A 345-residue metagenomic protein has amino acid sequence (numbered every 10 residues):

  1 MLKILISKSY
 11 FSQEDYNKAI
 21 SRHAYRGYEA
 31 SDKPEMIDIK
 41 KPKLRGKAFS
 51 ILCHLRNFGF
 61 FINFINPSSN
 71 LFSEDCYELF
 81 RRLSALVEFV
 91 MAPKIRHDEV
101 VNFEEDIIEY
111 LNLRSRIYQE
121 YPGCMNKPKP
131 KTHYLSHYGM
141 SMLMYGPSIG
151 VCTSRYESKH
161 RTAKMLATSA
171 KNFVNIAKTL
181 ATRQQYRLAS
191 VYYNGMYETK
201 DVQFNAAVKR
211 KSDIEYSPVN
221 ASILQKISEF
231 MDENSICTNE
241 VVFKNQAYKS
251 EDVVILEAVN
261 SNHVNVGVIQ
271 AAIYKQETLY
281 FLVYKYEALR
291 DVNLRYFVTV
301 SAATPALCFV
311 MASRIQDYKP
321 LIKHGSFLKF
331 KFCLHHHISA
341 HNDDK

Functional and structural regions predicted by a protein language model:
M1-K345: A structural signal for the principal folded core domain
